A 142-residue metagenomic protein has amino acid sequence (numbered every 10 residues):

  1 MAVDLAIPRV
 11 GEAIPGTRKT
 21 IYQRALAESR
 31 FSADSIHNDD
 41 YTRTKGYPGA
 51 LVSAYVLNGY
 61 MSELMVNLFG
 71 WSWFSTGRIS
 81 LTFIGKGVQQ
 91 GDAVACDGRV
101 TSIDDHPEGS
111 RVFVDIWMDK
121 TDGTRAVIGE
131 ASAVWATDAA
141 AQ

Functional and structural regions predicted by a protein language model:
M1-P15, Q90-Q142: HotDog/MaoC-like acyl-thioester-processing domains
M1-V52: Catalytic strand-loop segment that frames the active site of acyl-thioester-processing enzymes
V3-A6, S35-I36, D40, G46 (+4 more regions): Sparse, context-dependent recognition of short Cys/His-centered cofactor- or disulfide-binding micro-motifs
I21-R24, K86, D105: Residues that form or immediately flank small-molecule/cofactor binding pockets and catalytic motifs
V52, V56-V100: Hydrophobic beta-strand-centered segment that forms part of the acyl-chain substrate-binding groove
